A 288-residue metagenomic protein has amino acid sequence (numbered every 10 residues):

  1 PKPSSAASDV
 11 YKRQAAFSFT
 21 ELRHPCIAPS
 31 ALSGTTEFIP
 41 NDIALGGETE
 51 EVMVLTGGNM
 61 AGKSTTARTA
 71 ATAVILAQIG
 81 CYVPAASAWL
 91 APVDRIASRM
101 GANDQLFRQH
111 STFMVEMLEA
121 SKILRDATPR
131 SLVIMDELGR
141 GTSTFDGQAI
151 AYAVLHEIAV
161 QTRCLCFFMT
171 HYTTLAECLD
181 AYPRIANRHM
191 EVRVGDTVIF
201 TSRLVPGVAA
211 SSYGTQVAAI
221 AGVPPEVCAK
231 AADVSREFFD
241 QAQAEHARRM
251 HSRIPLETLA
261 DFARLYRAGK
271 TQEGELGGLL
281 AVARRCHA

Functional and structural regions predicted by a protein language model:
P1-A7, Y11: Single conserved hydrophobic/aromatic residue that forms the stacking wall/gate of nucleotide- or nucleobase-binding
K12-H287: ATPase nucleotide-binding head domains, primarily ABC-like/P-loop NTPase cores
